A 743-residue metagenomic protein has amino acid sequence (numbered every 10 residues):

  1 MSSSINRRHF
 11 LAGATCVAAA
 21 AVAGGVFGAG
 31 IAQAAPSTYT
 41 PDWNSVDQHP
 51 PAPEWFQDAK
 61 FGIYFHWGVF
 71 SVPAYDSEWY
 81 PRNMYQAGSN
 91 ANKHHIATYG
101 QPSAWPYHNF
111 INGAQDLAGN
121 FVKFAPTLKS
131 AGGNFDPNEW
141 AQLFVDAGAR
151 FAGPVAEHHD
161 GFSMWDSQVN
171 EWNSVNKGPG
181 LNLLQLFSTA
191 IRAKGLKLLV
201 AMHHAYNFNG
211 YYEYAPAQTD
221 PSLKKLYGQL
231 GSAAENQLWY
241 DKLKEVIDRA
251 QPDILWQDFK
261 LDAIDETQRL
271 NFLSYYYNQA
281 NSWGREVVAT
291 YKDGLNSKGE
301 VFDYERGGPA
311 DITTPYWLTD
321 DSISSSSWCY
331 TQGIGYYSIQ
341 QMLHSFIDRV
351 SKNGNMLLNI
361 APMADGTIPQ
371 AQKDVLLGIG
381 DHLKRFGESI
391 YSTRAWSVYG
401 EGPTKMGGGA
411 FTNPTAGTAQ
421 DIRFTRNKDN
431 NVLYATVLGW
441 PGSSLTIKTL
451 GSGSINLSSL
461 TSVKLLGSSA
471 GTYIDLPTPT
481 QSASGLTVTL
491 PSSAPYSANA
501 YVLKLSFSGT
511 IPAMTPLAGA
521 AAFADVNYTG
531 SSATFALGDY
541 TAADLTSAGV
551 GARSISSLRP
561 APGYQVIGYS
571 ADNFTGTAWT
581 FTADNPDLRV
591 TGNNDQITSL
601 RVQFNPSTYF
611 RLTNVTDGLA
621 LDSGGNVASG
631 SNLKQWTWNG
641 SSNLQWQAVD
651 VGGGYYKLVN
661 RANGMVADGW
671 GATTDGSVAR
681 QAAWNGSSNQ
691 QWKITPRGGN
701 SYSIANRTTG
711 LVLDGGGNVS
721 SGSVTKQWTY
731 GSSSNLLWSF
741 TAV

Functional and structural regions predicted by a protein language model:
S2-A18: N-terminal secretory signal peptides and thylakoid transit peptides that target proteins across membranes
V17-G25: Bacterial N-terminal signal peptides
G24-P36: C-terminal region of N-terminal signal peptides and the immediate post-cleavage residues of exported proteins
Q33-S37, S508-A520, R601-Y609, T741-V743: Low-complexity, Pro/Thr/Ser/Gly/Ala-rich linker/spacer regions in secreted, extracellular modular proteins
A35-P516: Mature catalytic domains of secreted/periplasmic carbohydrate-active enzymes
H66, L466, F523-D525, Y569-A571: Predominantly extracellular/luminal cell-surface or secreted proteins
A524-S547, D572-G592, F604-V743: Lectin-like carbohydrate-binding module/patch detector with strong preference for beta-trefoil
A536-P562, G568, N594-Q603: Secondary-structure capping and domain/repeat boundary segments
